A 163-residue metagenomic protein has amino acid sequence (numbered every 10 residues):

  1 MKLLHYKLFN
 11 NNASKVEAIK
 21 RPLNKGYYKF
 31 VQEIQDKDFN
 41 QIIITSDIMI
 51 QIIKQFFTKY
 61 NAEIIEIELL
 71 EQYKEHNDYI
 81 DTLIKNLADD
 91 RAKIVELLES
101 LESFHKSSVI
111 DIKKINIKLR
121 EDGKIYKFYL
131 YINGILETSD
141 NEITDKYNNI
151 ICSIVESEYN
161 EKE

Functional and structural regions predicted by a protein language model:
M1-E163: Intrinsically disordered, low-complexity, charge-rich terminal extensions of nucleic-acid-associated complexes
